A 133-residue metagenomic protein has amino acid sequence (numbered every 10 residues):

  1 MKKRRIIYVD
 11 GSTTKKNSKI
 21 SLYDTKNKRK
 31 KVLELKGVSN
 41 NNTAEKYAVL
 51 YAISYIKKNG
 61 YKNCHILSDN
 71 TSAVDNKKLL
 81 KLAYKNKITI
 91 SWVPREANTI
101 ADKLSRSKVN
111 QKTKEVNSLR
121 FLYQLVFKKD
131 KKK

Functional and structural regions predicted by a protein language model:
M1-K2, S18, S107, D130-K132: Generic cytosolic/nucleocytoplasmic N-terminal low-complexity/intrinsically disordered segments
M1-T43, S54-Y55: RNase H-like nuclease fold core
S12-K16, L50-V116, F121: RNase H catalytic domain
V116-K133: Extended, charge-rich low-complexity interaction segments
